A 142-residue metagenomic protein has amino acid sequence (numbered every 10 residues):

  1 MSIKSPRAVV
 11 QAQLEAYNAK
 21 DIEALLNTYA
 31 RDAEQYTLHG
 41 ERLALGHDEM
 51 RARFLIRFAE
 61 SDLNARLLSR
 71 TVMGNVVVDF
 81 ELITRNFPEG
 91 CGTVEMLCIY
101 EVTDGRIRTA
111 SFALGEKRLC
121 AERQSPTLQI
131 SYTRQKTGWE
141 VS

Functional and structural regions predicted by a protein language model:
S2-S5, R51-S142: A beta-strand edge to alpha-helix "cap/lid" segment located at domain peripheries
A19-E34: Short, well-ordered alpha-helical segments enriched in acidic and aromatic residues
A30, T37, F87-P88: Acidic surface patches and DE-rich sequence motifs
E34-A44, I56-F58, A113: A short gly/proline-enriched turn/hairpin at secondary-structure junctions
